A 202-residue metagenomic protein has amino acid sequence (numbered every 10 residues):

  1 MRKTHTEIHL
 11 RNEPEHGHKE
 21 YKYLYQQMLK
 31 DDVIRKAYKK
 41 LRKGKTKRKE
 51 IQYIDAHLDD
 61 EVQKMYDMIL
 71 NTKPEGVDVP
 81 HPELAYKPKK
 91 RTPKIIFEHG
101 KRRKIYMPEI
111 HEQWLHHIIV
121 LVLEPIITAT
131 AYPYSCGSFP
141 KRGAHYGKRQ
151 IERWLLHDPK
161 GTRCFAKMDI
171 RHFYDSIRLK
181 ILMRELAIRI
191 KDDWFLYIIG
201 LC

Functional and structural regions predicted by a protein language model:
M1-D67: Non-catalytic, polymerase-adjacent accessory regions of viral genome-replication enzymes
V33-I34, D67-K101, W114, L196-C202: Reverse-transcriptase-like RNA-dependent polymerase core
G44-Y53, K87-W114, T130-R142: Short, conserved non-catalytic motifs in the polymerase core
A56, K64, Y146, Q150-R153 (+2 more regions): Acidic catalytic motifs of isoprenoid enzymes
H116, V120, E124, T128 (+1 more regions): Well-ordered mid-protein domain cores that form the structural environment of catalytic cofactors
I119-Y132, I190, F195, I199: Active-site palm subdomain of RNA-directed nucleic acid polymerases
W154-C202: Conserved polymerase palm-domain catalytic core
